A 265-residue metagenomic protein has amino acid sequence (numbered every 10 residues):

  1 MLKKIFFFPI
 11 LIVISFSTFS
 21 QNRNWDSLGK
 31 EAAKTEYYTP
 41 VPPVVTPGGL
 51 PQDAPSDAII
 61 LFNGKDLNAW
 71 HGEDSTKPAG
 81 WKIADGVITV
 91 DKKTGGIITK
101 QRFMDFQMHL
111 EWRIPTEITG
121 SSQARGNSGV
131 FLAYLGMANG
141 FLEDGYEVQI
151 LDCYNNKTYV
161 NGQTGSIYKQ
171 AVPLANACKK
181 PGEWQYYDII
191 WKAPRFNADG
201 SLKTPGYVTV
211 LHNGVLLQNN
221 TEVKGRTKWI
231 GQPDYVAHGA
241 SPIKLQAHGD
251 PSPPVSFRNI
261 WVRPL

Functional and structural regions predicted by a protein language model:
M1-N22: Bacterial Sec-dependent N-terminal signal peptides
Q21-L265: Carbohydrate-interacting regions of secretory-pathway proteins
